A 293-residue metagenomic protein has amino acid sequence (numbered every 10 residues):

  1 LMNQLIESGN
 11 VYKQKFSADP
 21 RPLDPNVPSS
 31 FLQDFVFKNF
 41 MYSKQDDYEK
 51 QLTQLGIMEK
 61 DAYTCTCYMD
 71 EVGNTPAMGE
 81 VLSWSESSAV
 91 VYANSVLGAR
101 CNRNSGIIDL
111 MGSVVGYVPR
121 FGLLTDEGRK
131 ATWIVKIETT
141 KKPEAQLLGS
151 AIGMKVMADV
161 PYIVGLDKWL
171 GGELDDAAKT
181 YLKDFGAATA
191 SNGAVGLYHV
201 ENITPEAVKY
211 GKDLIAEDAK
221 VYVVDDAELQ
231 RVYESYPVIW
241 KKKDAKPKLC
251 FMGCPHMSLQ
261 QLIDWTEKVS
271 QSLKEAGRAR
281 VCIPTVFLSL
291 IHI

Functional and structural regions predicted by a protein language model:
L1-V11, L52-K60, E86-V286: Intrinsically disordered, low-complexity segments enriched in small residues
V11, A18, P22-G116: A generic, well-ordered mixed alpha/beta core segment in the N-terminal half of proteins
F16, N202, S289: A cross-domain feature marking catalytic cores of carbohydrate-active enzymes and several ubiquitous metabolic/repair
I291-I293: Conserved small/polar residues in nucleotide/adenosyl-binding loops
